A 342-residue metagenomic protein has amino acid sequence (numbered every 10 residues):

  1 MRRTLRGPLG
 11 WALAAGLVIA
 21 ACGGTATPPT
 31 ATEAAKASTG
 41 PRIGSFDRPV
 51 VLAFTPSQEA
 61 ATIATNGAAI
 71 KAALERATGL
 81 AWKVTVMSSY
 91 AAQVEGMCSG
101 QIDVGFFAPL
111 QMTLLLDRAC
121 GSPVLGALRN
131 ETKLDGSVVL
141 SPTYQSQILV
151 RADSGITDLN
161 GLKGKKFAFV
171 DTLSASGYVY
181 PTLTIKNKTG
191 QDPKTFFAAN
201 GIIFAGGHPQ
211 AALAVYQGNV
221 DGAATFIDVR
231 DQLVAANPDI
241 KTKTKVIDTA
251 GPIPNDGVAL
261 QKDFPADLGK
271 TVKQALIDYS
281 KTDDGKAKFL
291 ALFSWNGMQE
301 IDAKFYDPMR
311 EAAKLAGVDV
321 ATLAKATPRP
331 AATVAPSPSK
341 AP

Functional and structural regions predicted by a protein language model:
M1-A20: Sec-dependent bacterial lipoprotein signal peptides
C22-T32: Bacterial lipoprotein signal-peptidase II cleavage site
A35-A72, I253, A259-P342: An extracytoplasmic/periplasmic, membrane-proximal ligand-sensing/linker region
D47, V51-A77, M87, L110 (+3 more regions): Bilobed "Venus flytrap"/periplasmic-binding protein-like clamshell domains and structurally analogous long
G67, K71, E75, A91-V94 (+9 more regions): Extracytoplasmic/secreted envelope proteins and their assembly/folding machinery, especially bacterial periplasmic
G96-G161: Acidic, polar ligand-binding/catalytic clefts
F106-C120, P181-N187, A214-T242: A ligand-binding cleft/hinge motif common to bilobed small-molecule-binding domains
G121-S141, A198-G201, V234-P252: Short beta-strand->loop
